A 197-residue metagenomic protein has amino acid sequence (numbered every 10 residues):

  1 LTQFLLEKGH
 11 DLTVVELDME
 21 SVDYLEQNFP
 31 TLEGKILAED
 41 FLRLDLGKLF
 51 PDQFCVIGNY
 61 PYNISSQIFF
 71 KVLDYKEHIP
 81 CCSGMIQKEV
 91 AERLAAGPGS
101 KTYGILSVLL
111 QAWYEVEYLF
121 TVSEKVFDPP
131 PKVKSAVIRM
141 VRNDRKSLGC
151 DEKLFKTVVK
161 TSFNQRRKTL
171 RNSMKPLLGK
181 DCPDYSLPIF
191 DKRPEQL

Functional and structural regions predicted by a protein language model:
L1-T157: Catalytic cores of RNA-modifying enzymes
K8, Y75, L177, L187-P188: Residues at alpha-helix termini
A136-R142, S147-D181, P194: An accessory alpha-helical subdomain
P183-Y185: Change to "...patches in solvent-exposed regions of secreted, membrane-anchored, or virion-exposed structural
L187-L197: Catalytic core of IPPT-family isopentenyl/dimethylallyl transferases that prenylate adenosine-containing substrates
